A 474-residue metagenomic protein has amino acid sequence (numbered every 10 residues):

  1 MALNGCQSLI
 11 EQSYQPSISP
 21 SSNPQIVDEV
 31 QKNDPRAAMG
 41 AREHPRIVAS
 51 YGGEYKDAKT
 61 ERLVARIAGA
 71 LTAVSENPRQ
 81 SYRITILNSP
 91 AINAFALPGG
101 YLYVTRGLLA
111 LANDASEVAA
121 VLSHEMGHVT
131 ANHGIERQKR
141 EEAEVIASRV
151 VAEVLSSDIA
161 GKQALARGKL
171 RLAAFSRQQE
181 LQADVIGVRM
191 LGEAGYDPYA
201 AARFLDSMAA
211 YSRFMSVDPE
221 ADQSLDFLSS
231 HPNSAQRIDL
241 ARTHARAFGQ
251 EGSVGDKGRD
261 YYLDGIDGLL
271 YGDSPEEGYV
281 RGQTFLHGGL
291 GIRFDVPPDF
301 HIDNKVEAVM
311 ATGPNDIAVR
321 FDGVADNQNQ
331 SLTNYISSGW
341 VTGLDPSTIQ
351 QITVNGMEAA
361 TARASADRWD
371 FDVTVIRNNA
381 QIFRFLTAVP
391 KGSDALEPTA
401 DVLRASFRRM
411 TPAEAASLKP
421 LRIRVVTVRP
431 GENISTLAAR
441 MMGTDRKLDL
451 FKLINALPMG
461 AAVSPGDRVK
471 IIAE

Functional and structural regions predicted by a protein language model:
N4-L290, F294-V296, H301, V306-A308 (+3 more regions): A Zn2+-metalloprotease active-site environment signal
A119, I302, F385-R422: Surface-exposed amphipathic alpha-helical segments
R293, D299-H301, N433, A462 (+1 more regions): Residue-level marker of beta-strand positions
D299-H301, V309-M310, I317, D322 (+3 more regions): Extended non-catalytic domains of envelope/secretory-pathway proteins
T312-G323, R424-V426, I471-E474: Short, surface-exposed polybasic-and-hydrophobic patches located at secondary-structure transitions
R320, S337-T387: Signature of long, low-cysteine stretches enriched in small and polar/charged residues
A413-D445, D467: Primarily a LysM-type cell-wall glycan-binding module
R446-E474: Extracellular LysM carbohydrate-binding repeats and other cell-envelope/extracellular binding modules
